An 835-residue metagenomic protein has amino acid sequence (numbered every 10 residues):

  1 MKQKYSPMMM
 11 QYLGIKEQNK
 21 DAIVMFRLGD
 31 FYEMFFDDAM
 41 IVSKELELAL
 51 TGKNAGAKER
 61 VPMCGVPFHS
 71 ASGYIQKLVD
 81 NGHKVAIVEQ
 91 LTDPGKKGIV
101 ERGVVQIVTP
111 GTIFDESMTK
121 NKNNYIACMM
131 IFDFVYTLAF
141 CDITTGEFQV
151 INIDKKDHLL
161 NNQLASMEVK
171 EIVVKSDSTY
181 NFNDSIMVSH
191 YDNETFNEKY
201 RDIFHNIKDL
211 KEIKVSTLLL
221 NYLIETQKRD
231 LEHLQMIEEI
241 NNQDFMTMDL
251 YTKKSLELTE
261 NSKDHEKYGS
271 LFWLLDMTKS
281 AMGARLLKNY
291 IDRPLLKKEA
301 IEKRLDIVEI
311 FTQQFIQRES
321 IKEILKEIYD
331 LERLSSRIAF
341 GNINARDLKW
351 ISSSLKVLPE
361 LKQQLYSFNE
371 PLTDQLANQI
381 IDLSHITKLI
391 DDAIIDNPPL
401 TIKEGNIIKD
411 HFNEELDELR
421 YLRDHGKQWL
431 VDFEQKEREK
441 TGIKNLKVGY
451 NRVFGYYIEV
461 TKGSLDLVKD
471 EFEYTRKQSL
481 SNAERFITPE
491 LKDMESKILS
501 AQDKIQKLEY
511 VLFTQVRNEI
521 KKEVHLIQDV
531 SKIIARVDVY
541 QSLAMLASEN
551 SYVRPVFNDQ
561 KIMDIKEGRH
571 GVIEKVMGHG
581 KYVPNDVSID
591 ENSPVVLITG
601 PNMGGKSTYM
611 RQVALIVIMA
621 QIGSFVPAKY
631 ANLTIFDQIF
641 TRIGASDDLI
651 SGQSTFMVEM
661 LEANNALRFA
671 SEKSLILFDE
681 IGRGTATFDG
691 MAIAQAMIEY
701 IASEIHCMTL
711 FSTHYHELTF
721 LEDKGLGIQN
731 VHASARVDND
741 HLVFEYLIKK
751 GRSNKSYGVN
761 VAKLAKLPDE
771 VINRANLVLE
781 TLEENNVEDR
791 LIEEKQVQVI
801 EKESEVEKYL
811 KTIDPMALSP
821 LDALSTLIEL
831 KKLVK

Functional and structural regions predicted by a protein language model:
M1-R285, Y290-F315, R333-S336, F340 (+1 more regions): Basic, polar low-complexity surface loops/patches
K2, K20, F36-A39, D209 (+7 more regions): ATPase nucleotide-binding head domains, primarily ABC-like/P-loop NTPase cores
K4, M8-Q11, R27, F35-D38 (+42 more regions): Helical mechanochemical/support elements of P-loop NTPase systems and associated helical scaffolds
F31-G52, T137, N162, E171 (+8 more regions): A conserved P-loop NTPase coupling/switch region
K53-C64, Q149, D202-K208, E257-T259 (+10 more regions): Short hinge/gating elements
I87-V100, I533-Q541, T709-S712: Amphipathic alpha-helical
V88, P110-T119, D230, F368-L372 (+6 more regions): Active-site phosphate-binding and catalytic loops of NTP-dependent enzymes
S117, E194-K199, T247, S353-Q428 (+4 more regions): Amphipathic heptad-repeat alpha-helical coiled-coil/stalk segments that mediate oligomerization, filament/stalk
